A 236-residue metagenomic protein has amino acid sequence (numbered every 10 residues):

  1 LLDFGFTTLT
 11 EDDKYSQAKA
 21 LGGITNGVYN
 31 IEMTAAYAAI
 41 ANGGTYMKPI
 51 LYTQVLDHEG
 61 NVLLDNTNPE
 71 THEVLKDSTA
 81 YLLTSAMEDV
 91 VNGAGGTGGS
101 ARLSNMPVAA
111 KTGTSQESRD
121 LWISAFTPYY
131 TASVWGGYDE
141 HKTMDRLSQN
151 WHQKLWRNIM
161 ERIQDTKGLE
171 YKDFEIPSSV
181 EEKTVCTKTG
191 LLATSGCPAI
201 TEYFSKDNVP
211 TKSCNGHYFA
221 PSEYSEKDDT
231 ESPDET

Functional and structural regions predicted by a protein language model:
L1-T34: Mid-domain, small-residue-enriched loop/turn segments at the edges of structured enzyme/sensor domains
N26-H217: A penicillin-recognizing enzyme superfamily signal
K206-T236: Proline/serine/threonine-rich low-complexity "mucin-like" segments in extracytoplasmic/periplasmic regions that act as
